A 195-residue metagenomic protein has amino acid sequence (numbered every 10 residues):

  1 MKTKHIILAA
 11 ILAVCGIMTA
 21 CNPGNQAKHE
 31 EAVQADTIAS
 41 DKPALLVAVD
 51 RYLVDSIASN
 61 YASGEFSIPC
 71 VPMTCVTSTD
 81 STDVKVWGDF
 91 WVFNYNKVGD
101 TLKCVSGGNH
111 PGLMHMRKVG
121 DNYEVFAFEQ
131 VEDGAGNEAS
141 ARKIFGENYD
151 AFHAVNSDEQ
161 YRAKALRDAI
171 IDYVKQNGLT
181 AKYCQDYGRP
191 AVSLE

Functional and structural regions predicted by a protein language model:
M1-H5: Positively charged n-region of N-terminal signal peptides that target proteins for export
I6-V14: Sec-dependent N-terminal signal peptides
I17-A20: C-terminal motif of bacterial Sec signal peptides marking the signal peptidase cleavage site
N22-G24: Bacterial signal peptide processing site
Q26-V76: N-terminal "first-domain core" detector
T74-G136: Mature extracytoplasmic domains of secretory-pathway proteins
A127-E195: Low-complexity, intrinsically disordered terminal/linker segments enriched in charged and Gly/Pro repeats
